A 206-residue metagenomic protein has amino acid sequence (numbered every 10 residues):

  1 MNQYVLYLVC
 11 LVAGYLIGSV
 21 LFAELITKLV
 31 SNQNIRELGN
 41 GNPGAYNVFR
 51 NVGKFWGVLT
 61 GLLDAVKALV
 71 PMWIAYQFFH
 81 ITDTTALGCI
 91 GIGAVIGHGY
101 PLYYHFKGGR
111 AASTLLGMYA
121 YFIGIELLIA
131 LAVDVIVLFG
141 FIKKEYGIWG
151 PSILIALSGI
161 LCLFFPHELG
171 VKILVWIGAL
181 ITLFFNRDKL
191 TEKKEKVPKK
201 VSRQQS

Functional and structural regions predicted by a protein language model:
M1-C10, V70-C89, A120-L127, C162-L174: Helix-coil boundary and interhelical linker segments in multi-pass alpha-helical membrane proteins
L6, C10, G14-Y15, S19 (+10 more regions): Alpha-helical transmembrane segments in multi-pass membrane proteins
A23-I26, V95-K107, V135-K144, N186-K193: C-terminal ends of transmembrane helices
L25-G57, G108-G109, K189-S206: Cytosolic, membrane-interface loops and tails of multi-pass inner-membrane proteins
N34-N42, Y103-L116, K144-L154: Short, non-helical or kinked segments that cap or interrupt transmembrane helices
F49-V52, A75-F78, A112-K143, L157-F165: Interfacial segments of multi-pass membrane proteins
L127-A132, Y146-L154, P166-G178: Loop-to-transmembrane alpha-helix initiation sites
G159-S206: C-terminal membrane-associated helical module and adjoining short loops/tails
